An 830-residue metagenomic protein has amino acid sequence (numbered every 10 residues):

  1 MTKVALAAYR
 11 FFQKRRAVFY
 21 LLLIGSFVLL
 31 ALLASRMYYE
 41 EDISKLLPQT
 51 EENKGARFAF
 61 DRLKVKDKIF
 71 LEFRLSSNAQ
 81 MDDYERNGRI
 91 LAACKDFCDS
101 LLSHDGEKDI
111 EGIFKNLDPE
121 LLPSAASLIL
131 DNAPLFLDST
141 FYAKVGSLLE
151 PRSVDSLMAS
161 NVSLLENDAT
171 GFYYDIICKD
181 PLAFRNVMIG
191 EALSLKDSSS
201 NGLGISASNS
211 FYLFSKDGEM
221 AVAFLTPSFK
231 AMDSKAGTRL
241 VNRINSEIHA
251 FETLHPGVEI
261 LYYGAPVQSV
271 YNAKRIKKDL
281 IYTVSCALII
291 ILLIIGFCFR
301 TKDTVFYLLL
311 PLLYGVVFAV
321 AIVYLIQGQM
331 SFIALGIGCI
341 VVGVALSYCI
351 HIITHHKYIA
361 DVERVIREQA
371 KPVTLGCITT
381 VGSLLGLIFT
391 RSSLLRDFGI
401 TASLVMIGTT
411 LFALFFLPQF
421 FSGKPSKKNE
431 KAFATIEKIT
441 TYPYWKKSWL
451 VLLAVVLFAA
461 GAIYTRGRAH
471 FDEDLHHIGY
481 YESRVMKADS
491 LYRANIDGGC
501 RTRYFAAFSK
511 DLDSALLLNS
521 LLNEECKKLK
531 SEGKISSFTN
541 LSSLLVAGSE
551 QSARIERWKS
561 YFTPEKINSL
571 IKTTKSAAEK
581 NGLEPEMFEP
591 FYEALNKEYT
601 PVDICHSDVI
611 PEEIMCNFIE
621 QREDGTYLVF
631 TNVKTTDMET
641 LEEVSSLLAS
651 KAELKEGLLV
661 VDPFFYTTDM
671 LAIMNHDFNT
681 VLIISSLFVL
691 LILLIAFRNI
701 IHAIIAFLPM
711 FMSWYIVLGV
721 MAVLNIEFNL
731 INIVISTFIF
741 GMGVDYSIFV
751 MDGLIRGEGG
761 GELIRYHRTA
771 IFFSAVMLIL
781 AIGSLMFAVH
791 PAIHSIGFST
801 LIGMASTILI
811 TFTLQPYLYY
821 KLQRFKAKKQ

Functional and structural regions predicted by a protein language model:
M1-E41, P418-Q419, G423-D474: Signature of alpha-helical transmembrane segments and their immediate interfacial
A34-N78, N201-Y212, G467-K510, I614 (+1 more regions): Solvent-exposed, non-transmembrane loop/terminal regulatory segments of multi-pass membrane proteins
E85-L213, D217, G533-I614: Alpha-helical transmembrane helix bundles of large polytopic membrane transport and channel proteins
E166, T170-T301, E593-V689: Extracytoplasmic
V305-H351, H702-V750, G783-S784, T813 (+1 more regions): Hydrophobic transmembrane alpha-helices and their membrane-interface caps in long multi-pass transport proteins
L309, Y358-T390, F707, G759-V789 (+2 more regions): Pore- and gate-forming transmembrane helices of large, multi-pass membrane proteins
P311-K427, F787: Hydrophobic alpha-helical segments
W449-T574: Juxtamembrane segments of multi-pass membrane proteins
